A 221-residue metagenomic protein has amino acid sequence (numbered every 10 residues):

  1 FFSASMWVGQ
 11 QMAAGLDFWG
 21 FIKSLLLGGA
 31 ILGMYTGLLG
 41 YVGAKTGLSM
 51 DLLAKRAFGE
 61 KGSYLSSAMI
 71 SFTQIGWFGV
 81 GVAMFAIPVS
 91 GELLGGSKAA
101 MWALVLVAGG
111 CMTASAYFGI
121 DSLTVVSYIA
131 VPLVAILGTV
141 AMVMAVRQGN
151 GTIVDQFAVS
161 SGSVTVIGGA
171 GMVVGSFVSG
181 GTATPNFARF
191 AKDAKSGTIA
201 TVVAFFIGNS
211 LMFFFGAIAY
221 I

Functional and structural regions predicted by a protein language model:
F1-I31, Y35-F58, G62, S66 (+3 more regions): Transmembrane helix-boundary motif of multi-pass solute transporters/channels
W7-Q11, G33, G37-L38, P88 (+4 more regions): Alpha-helical transmembrane segments of multipass membrane proteins
L25, G33-G37, Y64-I75, G109 (+1 more regions): Hydrophobic alpha-helical transmembrane segments of multi-pass small-molecule transporters/permeases
L25-L27, G96-A108, T165-S176: Structural signature of hydrophobic alpha-helical transmembrane segments
G28-G29, I70-Q74, V131, G138 (+2 more regions): Residue-level recognition of pore/gate-forming positions within transmembrane alpha-helices of multi-pass
S63-G96: Hydrophobic transmembrane alpha-helices that form the core helical bundles of multi-pass secondary transporters
A86, A103, V107-A108, M112-A145 (+1 more regions): Membrane-interface loop-to-helix entry segments
P132-A158, G169, V173-F177, G216-I221: Hydrophobic alpha-helical segments and their helix-loop junctions in multi-pass secondary transporters
